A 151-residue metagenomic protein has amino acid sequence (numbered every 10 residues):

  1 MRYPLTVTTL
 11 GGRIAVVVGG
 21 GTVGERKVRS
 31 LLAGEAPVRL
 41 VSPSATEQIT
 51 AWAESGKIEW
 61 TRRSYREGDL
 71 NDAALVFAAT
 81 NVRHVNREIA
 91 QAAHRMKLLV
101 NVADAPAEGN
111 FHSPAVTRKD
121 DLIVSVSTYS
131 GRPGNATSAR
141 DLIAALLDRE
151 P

Functional and structural regions predicted by a protein language model:
M1-W52, W60: Hydrophobic, well-ordered beta-alpha structural blocks that scaffold small-molecule cofactor pockets
G11-G12, N71-A73: Alpha-helix C-terminal capping/helix-to-coil transition sites in glycosyltransferase folds
G21-V23, R83-H84, S130: Residue-level detector of alpha-helix initiation sites
P43-A45, Y65, D104-E108, Y129-S130: Short, ordered loop/turn segments at secondary-structure junctions
A53-N71: Glycine-rich, highly charged phosphate/nucleotide-binding loops
L75-T80, N86-H112: ADP-ribose/adenylate-binding Rossmann-like module
P114-P151: Adenosine-phosphate binding glycine-rich loop
